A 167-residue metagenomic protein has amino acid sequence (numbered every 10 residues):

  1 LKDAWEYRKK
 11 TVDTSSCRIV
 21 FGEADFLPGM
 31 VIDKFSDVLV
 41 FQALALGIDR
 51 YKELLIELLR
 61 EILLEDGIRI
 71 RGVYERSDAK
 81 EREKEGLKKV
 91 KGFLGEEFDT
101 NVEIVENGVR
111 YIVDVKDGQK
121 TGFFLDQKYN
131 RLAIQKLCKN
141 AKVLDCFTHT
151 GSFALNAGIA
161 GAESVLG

Functional and structural regions predicted by a protein language model:
L1-S36: Non-catalytic accessory regions of SAM-dependent methyltransferases
G22-L27, V31-D33, K52-F123, L132: Non-catalytic substrate-recognition/targeting regions of SAM-dependent transferases
V38-V40, R71-G72, A141-K142, S164: Structural motif
V40-R50: Short histidine-centered catalytic/ligand-binding loop motif
D99, K128-Y129, C138-A141: Short acidic, glycine/proline-enriched helix-loop-strand junctions
A133-G167: Conserved SAM/SAH cofactor-binding pocket of Class I
